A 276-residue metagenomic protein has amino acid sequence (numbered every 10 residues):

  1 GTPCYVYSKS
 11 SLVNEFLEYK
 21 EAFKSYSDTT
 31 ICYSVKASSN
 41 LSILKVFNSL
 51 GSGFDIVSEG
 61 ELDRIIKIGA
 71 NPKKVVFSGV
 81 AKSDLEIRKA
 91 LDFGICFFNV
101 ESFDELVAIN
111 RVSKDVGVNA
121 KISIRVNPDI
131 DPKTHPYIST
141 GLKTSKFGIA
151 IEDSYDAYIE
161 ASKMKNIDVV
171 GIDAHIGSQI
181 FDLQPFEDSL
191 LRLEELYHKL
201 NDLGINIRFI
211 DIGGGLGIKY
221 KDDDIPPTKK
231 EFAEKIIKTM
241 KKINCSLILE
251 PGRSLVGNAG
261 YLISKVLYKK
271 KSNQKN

Functional and structural regions predicted by a protein language model:
G1-A120, S162-D168, E195-H198, D202-G204: A charged N-terminal "starter" segment
K9, V13, D84, F103 (+4 more regions): Non-membrane alpha-helical structural segments and their capping/turn regions in soluble enzymes
S10-S11, S34-N40, V57-G60, V80-K82 (+6 more regions): Active-site beta-loop-alpha junctions enriched in small/polar residues
L44, L91, D129-K146, G171-P185 (+2 more regions): Active-site-proximal beta-alpha loop/turn segments in soluble metabolic enzymes
G53, V76, F97-N99, S123-R125 (+4 more regions): Structured core elements
K67-A70, L91-D92, K114-V118, Y137-S139 (+4 more regions): Solvent-exposed alpha-helices and their adjacent loops that cap or buttress functional pockets in soluble metabolic
Y137, G141-I159, N166: Histidine/acidic-residue-rich, glycine-tolerant segments that coordinate divalent metal ions
F181-N276: C-terminal active-site-proximal or functional interface alpha/beta core segments in diverse enzymes
